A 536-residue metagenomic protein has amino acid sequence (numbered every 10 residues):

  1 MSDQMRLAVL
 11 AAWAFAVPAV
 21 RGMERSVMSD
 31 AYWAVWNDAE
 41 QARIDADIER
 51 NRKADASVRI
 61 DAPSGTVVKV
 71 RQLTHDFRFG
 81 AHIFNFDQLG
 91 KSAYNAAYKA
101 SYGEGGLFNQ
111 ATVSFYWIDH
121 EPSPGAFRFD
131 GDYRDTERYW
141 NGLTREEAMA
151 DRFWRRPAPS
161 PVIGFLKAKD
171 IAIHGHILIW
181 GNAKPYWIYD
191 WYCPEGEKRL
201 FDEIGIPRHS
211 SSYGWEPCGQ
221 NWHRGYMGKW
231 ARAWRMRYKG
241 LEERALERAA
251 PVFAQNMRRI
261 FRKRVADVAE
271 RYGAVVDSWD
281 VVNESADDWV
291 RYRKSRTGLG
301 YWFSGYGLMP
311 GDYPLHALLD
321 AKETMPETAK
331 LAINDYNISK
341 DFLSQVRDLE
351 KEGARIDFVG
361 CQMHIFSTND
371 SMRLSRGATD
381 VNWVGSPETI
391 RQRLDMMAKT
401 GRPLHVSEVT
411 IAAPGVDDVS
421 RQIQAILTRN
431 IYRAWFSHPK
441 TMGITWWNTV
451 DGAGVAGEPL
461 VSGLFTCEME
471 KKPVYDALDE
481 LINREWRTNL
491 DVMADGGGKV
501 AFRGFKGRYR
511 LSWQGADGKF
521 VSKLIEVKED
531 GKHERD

Functional and structural regions predicted by a protein language model:
S2-A12: Sec-dependent signal peptide recognition, specifically the positively charged N-region followed immediately by
M23-Q88, Q110, S123, F127 (+6 more regions): Beta-strand-rich domain onsets/edges
W33-A34, Y192, E197-R199, E203-R224 (+10 more regions): Aromatic-rich peripheral "rim/lid" segments of glycoside hydrolase catalytic domains that contact and position glycan
V58, A111, V268, W279 (+3 more regions): Conserved, mostly hydrophobic/aromatic
H82-F86, S114-Y116, L178-W180, V281-E284 (+4 more regions): Active-site beta-loop-alpha junctions enriched in small/polar residues
K91-G106, A501-R508: Short Pro-Gly-centered beta-turn/loop motif in secreted/extracellular proteins
F108, V113-E243, I260, V265 (+4 more regions): Aromatic-lined substrate-binding rim segments of carbohydrate-active enzymes
R152-A172, K294-V416, R433-S437, T441 (+2 more regions): Glycoside hydrolase catalytic-domain groove-lining segments
